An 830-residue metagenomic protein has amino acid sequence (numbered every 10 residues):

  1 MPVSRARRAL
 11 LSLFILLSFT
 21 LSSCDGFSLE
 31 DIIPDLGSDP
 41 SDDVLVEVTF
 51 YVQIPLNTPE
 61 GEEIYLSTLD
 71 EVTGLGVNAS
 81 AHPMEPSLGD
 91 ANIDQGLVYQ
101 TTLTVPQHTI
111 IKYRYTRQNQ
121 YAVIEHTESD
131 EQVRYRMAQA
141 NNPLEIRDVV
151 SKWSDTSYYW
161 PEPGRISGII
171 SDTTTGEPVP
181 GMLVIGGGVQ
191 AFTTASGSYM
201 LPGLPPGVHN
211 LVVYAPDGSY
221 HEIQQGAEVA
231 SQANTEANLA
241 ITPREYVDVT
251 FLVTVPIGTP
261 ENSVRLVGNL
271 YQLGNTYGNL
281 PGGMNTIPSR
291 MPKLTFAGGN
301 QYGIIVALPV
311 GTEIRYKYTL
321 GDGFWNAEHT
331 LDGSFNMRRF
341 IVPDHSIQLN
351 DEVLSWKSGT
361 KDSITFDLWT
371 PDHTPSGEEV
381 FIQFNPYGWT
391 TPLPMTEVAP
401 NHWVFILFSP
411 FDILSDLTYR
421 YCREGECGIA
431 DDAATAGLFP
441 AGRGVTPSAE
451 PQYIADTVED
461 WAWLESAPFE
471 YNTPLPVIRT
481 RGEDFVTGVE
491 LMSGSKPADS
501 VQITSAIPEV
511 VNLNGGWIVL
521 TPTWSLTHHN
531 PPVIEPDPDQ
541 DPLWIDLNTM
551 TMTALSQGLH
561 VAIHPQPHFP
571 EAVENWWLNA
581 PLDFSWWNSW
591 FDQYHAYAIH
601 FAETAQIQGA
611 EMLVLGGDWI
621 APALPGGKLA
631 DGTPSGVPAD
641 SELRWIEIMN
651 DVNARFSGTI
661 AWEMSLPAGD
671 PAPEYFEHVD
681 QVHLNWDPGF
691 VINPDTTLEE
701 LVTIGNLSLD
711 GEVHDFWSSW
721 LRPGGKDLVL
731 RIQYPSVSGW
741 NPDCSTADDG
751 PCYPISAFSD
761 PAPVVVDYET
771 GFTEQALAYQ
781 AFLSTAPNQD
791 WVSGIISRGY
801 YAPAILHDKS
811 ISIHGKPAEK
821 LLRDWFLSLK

Functional and structural regions predicted by a protein language model:
Y51-E60, Y159-P180, F251-E261, T365-S376: Structural motif
L56-H108, Q118-A138, V189, I257-G311 (+3 more regions): Aromatic-rich carbohydrate-binding modules that target alpha-glucans
Q118-W160, P216-N238, R244, L320-T360 (+1 more regions): Structured interaction patches on ligand/partner-binding surfaces of diverse proteins
T473-R481, L513-P532, I545-L629, A802: Substrate-binding cleft and catalytic face of glycoside hydrolase catalytic domains, especially the flexible beta-alpha
L475-R479, A747-A757, D767, T773-Y779 (+2 more regions): Aromatic-rich peripheral "rim/lid" segments of glycoside hydrolase catalytic domains that contact and position glycan
A506-P508, N512, L520-A572, F601 (+4 more regions): Aromatic-lined substrate-binding rim segments of carbohydrate-active enzymes
H564-P567, M612-D618, V637, E642-D670 (+2 more regions): Aromatic-lined carbohydrate-recognition surfaces of secreted/lumenal glycan-active proteins
F601-A602, Q608-G617, M664-L707, K726-D727 (+2 more regions): Aromatic- and acid-rich polysaccharide-binding/catalytic face of secreted or lumenal carbohydrate-active enzymes
